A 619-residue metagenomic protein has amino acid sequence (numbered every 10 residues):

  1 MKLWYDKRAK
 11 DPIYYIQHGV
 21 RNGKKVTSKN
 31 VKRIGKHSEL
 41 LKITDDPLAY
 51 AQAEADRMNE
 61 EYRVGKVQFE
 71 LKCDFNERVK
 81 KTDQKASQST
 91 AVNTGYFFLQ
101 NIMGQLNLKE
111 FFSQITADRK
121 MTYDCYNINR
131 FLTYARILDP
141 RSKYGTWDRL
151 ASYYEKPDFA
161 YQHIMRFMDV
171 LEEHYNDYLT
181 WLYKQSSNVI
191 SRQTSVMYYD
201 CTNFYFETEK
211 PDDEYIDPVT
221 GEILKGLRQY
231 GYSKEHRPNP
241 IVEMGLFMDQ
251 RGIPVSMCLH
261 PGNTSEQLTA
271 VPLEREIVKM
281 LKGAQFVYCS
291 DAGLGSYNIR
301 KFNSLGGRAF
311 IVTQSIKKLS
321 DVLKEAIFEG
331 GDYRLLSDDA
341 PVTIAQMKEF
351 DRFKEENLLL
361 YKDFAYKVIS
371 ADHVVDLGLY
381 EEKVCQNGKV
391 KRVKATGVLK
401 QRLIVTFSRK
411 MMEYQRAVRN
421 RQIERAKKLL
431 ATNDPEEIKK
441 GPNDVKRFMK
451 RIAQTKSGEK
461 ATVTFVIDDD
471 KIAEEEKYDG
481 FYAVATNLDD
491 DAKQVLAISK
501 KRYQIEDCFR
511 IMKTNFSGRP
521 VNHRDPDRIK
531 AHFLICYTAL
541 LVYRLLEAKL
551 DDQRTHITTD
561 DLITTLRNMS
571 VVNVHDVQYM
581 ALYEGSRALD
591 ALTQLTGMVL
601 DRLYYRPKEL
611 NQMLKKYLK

Functional and structural regions predicted by a protein language model:
M1-Y126: Conserved glycine(s) in the ABC-transporter nucleotide-binding domain "signature"
L3, D11, K109-K619: Anion-binding and metal-coordination hotspots
